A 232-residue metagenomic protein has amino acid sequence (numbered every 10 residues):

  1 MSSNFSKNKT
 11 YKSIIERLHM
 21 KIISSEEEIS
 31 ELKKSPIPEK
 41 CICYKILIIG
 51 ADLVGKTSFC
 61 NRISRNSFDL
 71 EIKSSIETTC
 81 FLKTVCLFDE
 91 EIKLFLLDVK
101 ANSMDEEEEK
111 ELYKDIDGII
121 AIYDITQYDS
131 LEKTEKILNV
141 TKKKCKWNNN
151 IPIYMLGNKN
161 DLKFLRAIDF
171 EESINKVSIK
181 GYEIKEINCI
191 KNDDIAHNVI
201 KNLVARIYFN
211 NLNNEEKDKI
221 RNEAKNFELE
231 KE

Functional and structural regions predicted by a protein language model:
M1-T57, N61-S64, C86-E91, N139 (+1 more regions): Conserved P-loop small GTPase signature centered on TRAFAC-class small GTPases
I46, F59, D98, I120 (+1 more regions): Residue-level signature of catalytic and energy-coupling elements of molecular machines, predominantly ATP/GTP-dependent
S64-E91: Switch I (effector-binding) loop of TRAFAC-class P-loop GTPase G-domains
L70-I72, E132, R166-A167: Conserved catalytic-core motifs of eukaryotic protein kinase domains, centered on the activation segment
K83, E135-K143: Short, well-ordered amphipathic alpha-helices
I92-E107: Switch II (G3) loop of P-loop NTPases
F95-V99, I120-D124, Y154-N158, E186-I187: Conserved beta-strand segments of the P-loop GTPase G domain that flank and frequently precede/overlap
D105-Y128, T134, K144: Inter-motif core of Ras-like GTPase G domains
